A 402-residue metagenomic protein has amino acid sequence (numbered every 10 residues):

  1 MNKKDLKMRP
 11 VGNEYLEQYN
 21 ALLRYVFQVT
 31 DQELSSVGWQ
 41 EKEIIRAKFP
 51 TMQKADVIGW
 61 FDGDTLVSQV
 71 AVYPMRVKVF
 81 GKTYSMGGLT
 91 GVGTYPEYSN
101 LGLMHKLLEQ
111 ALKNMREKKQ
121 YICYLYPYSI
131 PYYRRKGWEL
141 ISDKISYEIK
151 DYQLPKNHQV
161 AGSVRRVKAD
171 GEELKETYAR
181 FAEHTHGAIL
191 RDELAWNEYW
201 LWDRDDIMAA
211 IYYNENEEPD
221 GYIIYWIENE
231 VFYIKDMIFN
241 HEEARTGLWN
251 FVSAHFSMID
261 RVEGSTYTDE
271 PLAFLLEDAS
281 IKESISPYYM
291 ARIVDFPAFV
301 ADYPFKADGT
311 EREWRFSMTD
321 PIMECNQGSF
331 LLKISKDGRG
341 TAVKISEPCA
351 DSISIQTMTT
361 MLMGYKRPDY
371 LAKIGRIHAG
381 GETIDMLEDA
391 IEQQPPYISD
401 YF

Functional and structural regions predicted by a protein language model:
M1-E17, Q28-T30, A161-F402: Intrinsically disordered, low-complexity, positively biased terminal segments
L23, D31-V77, H186-A209, F299-F305: Active-site rim helix/loop that mediates acceptor-substrate recognition in acyltransferases
V57-G59, T65-M75, G88, G93 (+3 more regions): Conserved beta-strand in the GNAT
R76-T83, I149, N229-D236: A short, polar/charged loop-to-alpha-helix boundary motif
L89-K113, E242-S253: Conserved acetyl-CoA-binding loop-helix of GNAT-fold acetyltransferases
L108, K113-P127, S257-Y267: Conserved GNAT acetyl-CoA-binding A-motif
E117-Y121, P127-I145, G247, D269-I285: Conserved active-site alpha-helix within GNAT-family acetyltransferase domains
Y147-R165: Contiguous, non-catalytic segments that form substrate-binding/exosite surfaces or channel walls
